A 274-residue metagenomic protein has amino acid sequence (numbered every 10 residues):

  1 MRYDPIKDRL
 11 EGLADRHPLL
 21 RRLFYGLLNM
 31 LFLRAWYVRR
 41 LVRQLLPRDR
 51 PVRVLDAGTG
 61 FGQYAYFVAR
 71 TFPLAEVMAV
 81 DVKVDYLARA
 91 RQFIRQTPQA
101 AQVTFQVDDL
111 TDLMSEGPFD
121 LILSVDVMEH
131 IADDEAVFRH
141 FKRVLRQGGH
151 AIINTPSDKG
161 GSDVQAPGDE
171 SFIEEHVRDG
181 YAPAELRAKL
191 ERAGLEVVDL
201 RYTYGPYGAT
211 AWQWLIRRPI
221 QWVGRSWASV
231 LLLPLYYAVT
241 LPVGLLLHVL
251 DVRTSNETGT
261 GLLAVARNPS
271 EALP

Functional and structural regions predicted by a protein language model:
M1-G117, L121, V125, E135-F138 (+8 more regions): Conserved N-terminal segment of class I S-adenosyl-L-methionine
D126-H130: A short His-aromatic
E135-Q147: A short glycine-rich, Lys/Arg-flanked "PGG" loop and its adjoining helix->strand segment in the class I
N154-D179, A188: Short, glycine-/aromatic-enriched active-site segment of Class I SAM-dependent methyltransferases
R187-R201: A SAM-dependent methyltransferase catalytic signature shared across enzymes that methylate proteins
V198-V230: Conserved catalytic loop of SAM-dependent methyltransferase domains
S226-T254: A transmembrane-helix-recognition feature enriched in membrane-embedded lipid enzymes and envelope glyco-/phospholipid
